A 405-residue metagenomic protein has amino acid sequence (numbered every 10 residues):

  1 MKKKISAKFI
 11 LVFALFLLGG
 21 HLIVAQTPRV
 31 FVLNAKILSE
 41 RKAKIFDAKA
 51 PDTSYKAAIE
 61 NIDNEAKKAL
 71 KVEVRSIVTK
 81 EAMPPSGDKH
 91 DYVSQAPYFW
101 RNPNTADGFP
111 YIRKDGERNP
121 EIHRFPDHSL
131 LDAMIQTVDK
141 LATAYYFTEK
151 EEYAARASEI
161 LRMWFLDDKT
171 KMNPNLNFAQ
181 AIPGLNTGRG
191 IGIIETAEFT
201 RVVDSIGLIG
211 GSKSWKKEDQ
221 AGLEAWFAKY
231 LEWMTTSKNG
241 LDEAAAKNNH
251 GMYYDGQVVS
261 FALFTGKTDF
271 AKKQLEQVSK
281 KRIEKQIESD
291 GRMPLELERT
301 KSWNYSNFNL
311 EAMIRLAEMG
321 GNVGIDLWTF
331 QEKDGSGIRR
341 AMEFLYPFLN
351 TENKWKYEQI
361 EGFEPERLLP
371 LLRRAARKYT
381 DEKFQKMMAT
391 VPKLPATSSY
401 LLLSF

Functional and structural regions predicted by a protein language model:
M1-Q26: Bacterial Sec-dependent N-terminal signal peptides
G19-H21, E198, Y254, N309: Generic detector of short, well-ordered, non-transmembrane alpha-helical segments enriched in hydrophobic residues
A25-G240, M252, E276, M319-N322 (+1 more regions): Extracellular glycan-targeting catalytic surfaces
R124-F125, K213, K217, T235-A246 (+2 more regions): Active-site-adjacent structural elements in folded domains
G190-I193, A245-N249, N304: Alpha-helix capping and helix-loop boundary segments enriched in small/acidic/polar residues
Y253-N353: Long, repeat-rich segments with strong aromatic
